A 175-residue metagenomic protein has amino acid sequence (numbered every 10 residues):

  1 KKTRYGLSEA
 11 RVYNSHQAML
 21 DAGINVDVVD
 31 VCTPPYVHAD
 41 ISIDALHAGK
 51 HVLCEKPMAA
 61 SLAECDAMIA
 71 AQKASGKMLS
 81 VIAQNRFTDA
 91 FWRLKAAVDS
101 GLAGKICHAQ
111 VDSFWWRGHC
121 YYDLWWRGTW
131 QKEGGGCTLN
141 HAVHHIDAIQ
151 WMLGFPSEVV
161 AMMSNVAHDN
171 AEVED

Functional and structural regions predicted by a protein language model:
K1-L7: N-terminal Rossmann-like dinucleotide-binding module
T3, I43-H47, A67-I69, L94-A96 (+3 more regions): Short, glycine/charged-enriched secondary-structure capping and boundary segments
L7-A71: Beta-loop-alpha module in the N-terminal Rossmann-like domain of NAD(P)-dependent dehydrogenases, especially those
S8, A48, A74-G76, E133 (+1 more regions): Structured helix-beta-strand junction loops
N14, C54, A83, V160-M163: Short loop/edge segments at beta-strand edges and connector loops that shape dinucleotide/nucleotide cofactor-binding
I24, K50, G76, L102-A103: Residue-level recognition of short, well-ordered coil/turn positions that link secondary-structure elements
V37, P57, S80-F87: Rossmann-like NAD(P)(H) cofactor-binding subdomain of soluble oxidoreductases
M78, N85-A171: Predominantly a Rossmann-like dinucleotide-binding segment in NAD(P)-dependent oxidoreductases
